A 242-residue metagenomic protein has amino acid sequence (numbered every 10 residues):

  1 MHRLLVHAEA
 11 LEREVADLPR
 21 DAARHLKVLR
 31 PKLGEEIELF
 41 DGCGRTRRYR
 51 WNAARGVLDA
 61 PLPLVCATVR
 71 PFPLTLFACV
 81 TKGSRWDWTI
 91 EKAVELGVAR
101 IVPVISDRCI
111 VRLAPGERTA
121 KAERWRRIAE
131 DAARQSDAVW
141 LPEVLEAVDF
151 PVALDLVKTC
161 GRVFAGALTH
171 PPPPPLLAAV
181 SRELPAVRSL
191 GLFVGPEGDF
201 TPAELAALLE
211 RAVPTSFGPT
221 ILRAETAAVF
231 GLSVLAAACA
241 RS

Functional and structural regions predicted by a protein language model:
M1-C66: N-terminal positively charged helical leader segments and presequences
V15-D17, P71-T75, R188-L190, L208-F217: Glycine/charged-rich beta-loop-alpha catalytic/anionic-binding loops adjacent to active sites
K32, T46, V69-P73, L96 (+1 more regions): Short connector loops at helix/strand junctions that flank enzyme active sites, especially segments positioning acidic
E36, R85, E197-T201, T220 (+1 more regions): Gly/Ser/Thr-rich beta-alpha loop segments that engage phosphate groups in nucleotides
A67-A165: RNA substrate-binding interface of SAM-dependent RNA methyltransferases
V163-L205, V213-F217: Active-site/ligand-binding-proximal alpha/beta "capping" segment
P202-S242: Structured adenosyl-cofactor binding patch, chiefly the S-adenosyl-L-methionine
